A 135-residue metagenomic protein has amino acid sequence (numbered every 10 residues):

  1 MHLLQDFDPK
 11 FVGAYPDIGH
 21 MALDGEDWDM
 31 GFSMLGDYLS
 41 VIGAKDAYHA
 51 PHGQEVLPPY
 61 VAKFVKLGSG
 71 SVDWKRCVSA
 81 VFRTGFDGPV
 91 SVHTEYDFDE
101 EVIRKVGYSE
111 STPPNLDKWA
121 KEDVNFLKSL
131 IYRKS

Functional and structural regions predicted by a protein language model:
M1-P16, H20-S135: Histidine-acidic metal/acid-base catalytic patches
